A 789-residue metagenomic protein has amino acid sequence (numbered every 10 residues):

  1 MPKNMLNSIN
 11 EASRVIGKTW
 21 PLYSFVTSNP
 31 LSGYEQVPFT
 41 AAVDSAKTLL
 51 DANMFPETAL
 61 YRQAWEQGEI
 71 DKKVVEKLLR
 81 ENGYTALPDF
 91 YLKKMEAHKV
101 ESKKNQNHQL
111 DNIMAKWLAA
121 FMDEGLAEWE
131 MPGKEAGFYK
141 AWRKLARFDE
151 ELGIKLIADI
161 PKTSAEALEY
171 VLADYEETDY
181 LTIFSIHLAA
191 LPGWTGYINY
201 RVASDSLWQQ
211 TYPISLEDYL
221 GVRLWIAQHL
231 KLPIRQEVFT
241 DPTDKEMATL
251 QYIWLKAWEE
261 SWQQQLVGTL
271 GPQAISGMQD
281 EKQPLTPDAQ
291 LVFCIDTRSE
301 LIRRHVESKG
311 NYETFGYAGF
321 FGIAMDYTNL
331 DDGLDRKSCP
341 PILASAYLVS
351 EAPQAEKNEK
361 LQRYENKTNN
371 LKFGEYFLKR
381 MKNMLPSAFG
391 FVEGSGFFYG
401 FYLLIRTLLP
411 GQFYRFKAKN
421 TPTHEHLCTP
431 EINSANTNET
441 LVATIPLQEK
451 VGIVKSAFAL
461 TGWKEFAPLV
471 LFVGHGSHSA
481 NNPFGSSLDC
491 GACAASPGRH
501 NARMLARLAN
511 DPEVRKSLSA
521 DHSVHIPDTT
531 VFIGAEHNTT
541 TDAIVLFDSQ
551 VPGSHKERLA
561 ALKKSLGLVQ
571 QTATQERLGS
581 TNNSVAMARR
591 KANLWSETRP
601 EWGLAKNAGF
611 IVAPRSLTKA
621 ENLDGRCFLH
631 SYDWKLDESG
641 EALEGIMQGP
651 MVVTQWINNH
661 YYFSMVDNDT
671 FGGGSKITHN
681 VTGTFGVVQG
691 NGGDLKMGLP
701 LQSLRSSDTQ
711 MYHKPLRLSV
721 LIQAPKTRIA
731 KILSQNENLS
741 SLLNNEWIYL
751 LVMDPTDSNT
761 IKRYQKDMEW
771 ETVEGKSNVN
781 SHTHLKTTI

Functional and structural regions predicted by a protein language model:
P2-E150, K155, D159-P161, E166-A173 (+5 more regions): Long, compositionally biased intrinsically disordered regions
Y34, S45-L441: N-terminal extension/subdomain marker
W262, P284, T297-I302, Y312 (+4 more regions): Short, glycine/acidic-rich beta->alpha junctions
P272-K282, S308, S456-T461, P468 (+2 more regions): Generic recognition of flexible, low-complexity loop/linker segments
I295, I323, V473-G474, I611-A613: Generic beta-strand/beta-sheet core signal
Y312-E359, C428-L469, G474-L559, N622-L623 (+1 more regions): Catalytic or ion-translocation cores adjacent to nucleophile or general acid/base/metal-coordination motifs in diverse
Y347-E351, F373-A388, V524-T530, V569-K591: A short, terminal or domain-edge coil/loop segment
P353-N358, Q362-Y364, T368-E375, V514-L546 (+1 more regions): Conserved catalytic alpha/beta cores of large enzymes that bind or transform nucleotide phosphates and polynucleotides
